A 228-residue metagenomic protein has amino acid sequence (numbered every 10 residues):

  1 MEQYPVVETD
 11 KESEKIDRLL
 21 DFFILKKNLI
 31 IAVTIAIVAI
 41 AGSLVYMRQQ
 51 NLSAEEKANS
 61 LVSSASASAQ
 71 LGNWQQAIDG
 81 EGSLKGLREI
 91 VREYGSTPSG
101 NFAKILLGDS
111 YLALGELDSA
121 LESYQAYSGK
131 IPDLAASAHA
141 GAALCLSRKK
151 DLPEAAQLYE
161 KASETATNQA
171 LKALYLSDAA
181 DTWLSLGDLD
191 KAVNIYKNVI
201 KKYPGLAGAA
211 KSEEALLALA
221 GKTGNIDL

Functional and structural regions predicted by a protein language model:
M1-A36: N-terminal positive-inside, membrane-proximal cytosolic segments immediately preceding the first
V91-G100, L114, S128-A136, S163-K172 (+2 more regions): Short solvent-exposed coil/turn linkers within tandem alpha-helical repeat scaffolds
